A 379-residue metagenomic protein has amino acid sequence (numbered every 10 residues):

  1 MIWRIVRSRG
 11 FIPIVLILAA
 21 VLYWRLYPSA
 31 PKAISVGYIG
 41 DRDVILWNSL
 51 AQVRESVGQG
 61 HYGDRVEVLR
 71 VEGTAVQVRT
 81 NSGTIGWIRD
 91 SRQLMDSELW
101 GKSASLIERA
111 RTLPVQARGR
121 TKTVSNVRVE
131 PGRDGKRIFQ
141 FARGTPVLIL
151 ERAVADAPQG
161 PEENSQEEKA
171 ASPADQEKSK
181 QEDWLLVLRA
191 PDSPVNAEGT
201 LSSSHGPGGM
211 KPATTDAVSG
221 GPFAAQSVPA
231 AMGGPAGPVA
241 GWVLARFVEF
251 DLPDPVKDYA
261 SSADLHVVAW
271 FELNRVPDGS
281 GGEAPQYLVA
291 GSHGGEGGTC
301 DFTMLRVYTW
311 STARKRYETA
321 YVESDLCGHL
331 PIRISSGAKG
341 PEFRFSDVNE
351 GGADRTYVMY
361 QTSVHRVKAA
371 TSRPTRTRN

Functional and structural regions predicted by a protein language model:
I2-G10, L22-D41, E67, R79-G119 (+3 more regions): Boundary regions of SH3-family modules and the immediately adjacent low-complexity/disordered segments in eukaryotic
R42, S56, Y62-D64, E72-V76 (+7 more regions): Envelope-exposed proteins and targeting segments
I45-S49, V115-K122, V127-E130, L150-E151 (+1 more regions): Core beta-strand residues in small-molecule sensory/regulatory alpha/beta domains
N48-V71, V129-R152, P158: SH3/SH3-like (including bacterial SH3b) beta-barrel domains that bind proline-rich motifs or cell-wall ligands
T145-S172, A284-A290: Charged, amphipathic alpha-helical segments
P146-I149, K169, D175-Q176, D254-P255 (+2 more regions): Acidic, small-residue rich beta-repeat scaffolds with periodic aromatic anchors
A155, H293-G298, N349-G352: Short glycine/acidic-enriched loop and turn motifs that connect beta-strands
P277-G295, R333-D347: Acidic/hydrophobic-patterned starts of short beta strands in beta-sheet-rich repeat architectures
